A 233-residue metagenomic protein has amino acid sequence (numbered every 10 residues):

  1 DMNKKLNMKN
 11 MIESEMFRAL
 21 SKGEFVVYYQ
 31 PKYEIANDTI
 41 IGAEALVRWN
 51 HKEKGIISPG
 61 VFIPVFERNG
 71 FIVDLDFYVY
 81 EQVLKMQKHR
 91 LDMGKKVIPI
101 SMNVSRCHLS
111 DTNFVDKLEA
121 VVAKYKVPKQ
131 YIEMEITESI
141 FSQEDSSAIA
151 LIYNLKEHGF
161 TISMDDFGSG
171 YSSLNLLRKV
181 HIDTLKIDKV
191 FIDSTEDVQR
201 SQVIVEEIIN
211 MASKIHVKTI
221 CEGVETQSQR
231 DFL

Functional and structural regions predicted by a protein language model:
D1-M11, E15, V61, V65 (+5 more regions): Cyclic nucleotide signaling catalytic output domains
M2, G70-F71: Catalytic-site/binding-pocket detector for metal-dependent nucleotidyl cyclases and the c-di-GMP signaling machinery
K4-V65, N103, M164, C221: Active-site core of bacterial EAL-family cyclic-dinucleotide phosphodiesterase domains
K9-I12, D76, D111-F114, L118 (+3 more regions): The cytosolic transmitter module of two-component sensor histidine kinases
I35-E44, F71-A148, G223: Catalytic core of bacterial c-di-GMP phosphodiesterases, primarily the EAL and HD-GYP domains, capturing alpha-helical
A45, V61, V65-F66, V79-Q87 (+4 more regions): Structural preference for long, well-ordered alpha-helical segments in enzyme cores
E119-E196, I209-F232: The catalytic core of metal-dependent phosphodiesterases that act on cyclic dinucleotides
